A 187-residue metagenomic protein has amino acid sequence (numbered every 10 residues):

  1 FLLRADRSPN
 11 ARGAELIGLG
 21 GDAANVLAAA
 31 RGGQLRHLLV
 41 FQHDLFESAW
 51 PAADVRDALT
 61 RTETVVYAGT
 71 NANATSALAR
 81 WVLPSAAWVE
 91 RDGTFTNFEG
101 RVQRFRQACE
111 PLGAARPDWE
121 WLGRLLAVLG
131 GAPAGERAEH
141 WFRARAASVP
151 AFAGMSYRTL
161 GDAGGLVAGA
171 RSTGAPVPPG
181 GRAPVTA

Functional and structural regions predicted by a protein language model:
F1-R158: Non-catalytic alpha/beta scaffold blocks inside enzyme catalytic domains
H140-A187: Long, low-complexity segments enriched in small/aliphatic residues
